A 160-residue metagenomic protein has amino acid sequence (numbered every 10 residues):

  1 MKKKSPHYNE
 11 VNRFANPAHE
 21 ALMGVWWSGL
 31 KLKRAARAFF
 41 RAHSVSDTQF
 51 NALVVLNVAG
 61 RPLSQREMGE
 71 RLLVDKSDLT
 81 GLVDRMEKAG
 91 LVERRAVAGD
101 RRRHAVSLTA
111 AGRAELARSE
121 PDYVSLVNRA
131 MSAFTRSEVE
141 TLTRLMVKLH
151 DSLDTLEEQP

Functional and structural regions predicted by a protein language model:
M1-H43: N-terminal leader segment of winged-helix/HTH proteins
M1-R13, R136-P160: C-terminal regulatory/oligomerization modules of transcriptional regulators
K4-H7, S64, D84-R144: Charged, amphipathic alpha-helical coiled-coil/dimerization segments
F14-P17, V45, L108, F134: Alpha-helical hairpin
W26, L30-D75, A89, P160: N-terminal helix-turn-helix DNA-binding core of bacterial DNA-binding proteins
W26-G29, N57, T109, T143-M146 (+1 more regions): Generic structural concept
S28, L32, F39, L72 (+3 more regions): Alpha-helical linker/hinge and terminal dimerization helices associated with HTH transcriptional regulators
